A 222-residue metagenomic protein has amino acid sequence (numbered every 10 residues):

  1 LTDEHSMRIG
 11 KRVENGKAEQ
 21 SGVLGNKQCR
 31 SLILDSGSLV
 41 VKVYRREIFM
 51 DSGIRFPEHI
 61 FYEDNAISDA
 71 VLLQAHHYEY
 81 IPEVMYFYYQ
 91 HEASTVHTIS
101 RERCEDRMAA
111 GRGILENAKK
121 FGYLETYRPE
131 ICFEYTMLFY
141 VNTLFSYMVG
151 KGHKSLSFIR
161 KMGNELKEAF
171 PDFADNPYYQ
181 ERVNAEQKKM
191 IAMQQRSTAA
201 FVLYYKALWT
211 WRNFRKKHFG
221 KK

Functional and structural regions predicted by a protein language model:
L1-E79, Y89-I99: Donor-binding/catalytic cores of nucleotide-activated saccharide and glycerol-phosphate transferases/polymerases
L39, A75, Y80-I81, A93-H97 (+3 more regions): Gram-positive cell-envelope targeting signals
H59-I60, S68, H77-A110, L124 (+1 more regions): Nucleotide-sugar-dependent glycosyltransferase catalytic core
S68, G111-I114, F139-Y140: Hydrophobic alpha-helical core bundles mediating ligand binding, dimerization, or RNAP-core interactions
A109-E130, E168-R182, K188: C-terminal, non-catalytic tails of nucleotide-sugar-dependent glycosyltransferases
Y127-E134, L156-R160: Short, charged, amphipathic alpha-helical segments
C132-S146: Amphipathic alpha-helical repeat scaffolds of TPR domains
V149-K222: Membrane-interface aromatic/basic loop that binds lipid-linked glycans or pyrophosphate carriers, typified by
